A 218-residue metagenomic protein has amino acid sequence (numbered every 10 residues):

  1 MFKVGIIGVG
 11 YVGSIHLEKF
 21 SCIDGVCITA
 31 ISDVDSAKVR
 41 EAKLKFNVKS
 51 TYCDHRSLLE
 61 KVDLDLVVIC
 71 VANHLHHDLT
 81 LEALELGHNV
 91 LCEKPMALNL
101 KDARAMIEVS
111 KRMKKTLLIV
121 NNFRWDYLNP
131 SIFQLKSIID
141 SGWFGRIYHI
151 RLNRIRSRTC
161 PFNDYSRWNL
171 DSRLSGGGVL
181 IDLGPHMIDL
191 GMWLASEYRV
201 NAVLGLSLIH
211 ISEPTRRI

Functional and structural regions predicted by a protein language model:
M1-F46: N-terminal Rossmann-like dinucleotide-binding module
A30, S50, L66, L118 (+1 more regions): Short, Asp-centered acidic motifs that coordinate Mg2+ and/or phosphate in catalytic or ligand-binding sites
S32-D33, E93-K94, E213: Conserved acidic E/D residue at the C-terminus of a beta-strand in Rossmann-like folds
F46-V109: Beta-loop-alpha module in the N-terminal Rossmann-like domain of NAD(P)-dependent dehydrogenases, especially those
A97-P161: A contiguous active-site-proximal alpha/beta segment in oxidoreductase catalytic domains
Y127-R151, I181-L208: Oxidoreductase and adenylate-handling cofactor-binding alpha/beta cores
G145-P161, R167-G184: Conserved anion/nucleotide-ligand pocket segment
I209-I218: Single conserved hydrophobic/aromatic residue that forms the stacking wall/gate of nucleotide- or nucleobase-binding
